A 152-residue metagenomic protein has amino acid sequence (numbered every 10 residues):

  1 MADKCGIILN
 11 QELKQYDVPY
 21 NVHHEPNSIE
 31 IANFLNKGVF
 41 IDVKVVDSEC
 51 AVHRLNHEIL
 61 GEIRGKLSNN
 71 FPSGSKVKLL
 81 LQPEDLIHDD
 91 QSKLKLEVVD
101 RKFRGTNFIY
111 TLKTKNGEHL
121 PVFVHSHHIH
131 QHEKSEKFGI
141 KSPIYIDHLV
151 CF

Functional and structural regions predicted by a protein language model:
M1-L60: Internal alpha/beta loop-helix hairpins
G38-F40, S48-F152: Non-catalytic connector elements of ABC transporters
